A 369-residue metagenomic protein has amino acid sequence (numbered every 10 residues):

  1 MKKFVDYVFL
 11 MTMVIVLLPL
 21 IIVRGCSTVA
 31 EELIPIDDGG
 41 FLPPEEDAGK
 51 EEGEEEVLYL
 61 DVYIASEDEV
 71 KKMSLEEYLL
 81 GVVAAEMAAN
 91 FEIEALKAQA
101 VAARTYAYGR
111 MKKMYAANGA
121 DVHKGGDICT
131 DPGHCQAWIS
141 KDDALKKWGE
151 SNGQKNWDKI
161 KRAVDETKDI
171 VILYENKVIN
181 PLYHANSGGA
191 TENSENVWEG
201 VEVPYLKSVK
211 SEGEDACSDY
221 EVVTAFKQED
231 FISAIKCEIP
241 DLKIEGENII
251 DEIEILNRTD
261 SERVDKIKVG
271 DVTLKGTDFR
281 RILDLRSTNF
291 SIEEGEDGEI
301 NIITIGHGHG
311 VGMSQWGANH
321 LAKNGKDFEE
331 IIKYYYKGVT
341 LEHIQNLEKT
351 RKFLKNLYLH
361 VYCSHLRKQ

Functional and structural regions predicted by a protein language model:
M1-Q369: Conserved, single-site charged/polar hotspot
